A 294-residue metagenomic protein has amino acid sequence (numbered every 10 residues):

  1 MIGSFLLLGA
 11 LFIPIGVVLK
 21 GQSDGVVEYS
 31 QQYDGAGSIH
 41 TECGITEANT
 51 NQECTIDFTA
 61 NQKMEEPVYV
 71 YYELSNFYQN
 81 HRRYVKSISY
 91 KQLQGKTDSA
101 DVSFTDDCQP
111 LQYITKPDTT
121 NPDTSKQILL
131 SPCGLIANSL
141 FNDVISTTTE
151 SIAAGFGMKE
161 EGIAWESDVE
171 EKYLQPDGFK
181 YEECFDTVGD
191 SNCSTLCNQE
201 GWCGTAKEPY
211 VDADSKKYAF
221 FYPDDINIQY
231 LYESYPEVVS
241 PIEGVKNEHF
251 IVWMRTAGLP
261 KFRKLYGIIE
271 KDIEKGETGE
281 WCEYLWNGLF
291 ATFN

Functional and structural regions predicted by a protein language model:
M1-T55: N-terminal leader/pro-regions and domain N-caps
L8, E65-P67, G276: Generic preference for well-ordered alpha-helical elements
L19-G35, F77-Y90, A291-F293: Juxtamembrane interfacial secondary-structure elements that flank transmembrane helices in multi-pass membrane proteins
N51-I251: Soluble non-transmembrane domains of integral membrane proteins
I56-N61, H249-G258, F262-G276: Short, surface-exposed tryptophan/glycine-enriched loops that mediate extracellular molecular recognition
V70, Y266-N294: Extended, hydrophilic extramembrane loops/domains of integral membrane proteins
W165, W202, W253, W281 (+1 more regions): A residue-identity detector for tryptophan
